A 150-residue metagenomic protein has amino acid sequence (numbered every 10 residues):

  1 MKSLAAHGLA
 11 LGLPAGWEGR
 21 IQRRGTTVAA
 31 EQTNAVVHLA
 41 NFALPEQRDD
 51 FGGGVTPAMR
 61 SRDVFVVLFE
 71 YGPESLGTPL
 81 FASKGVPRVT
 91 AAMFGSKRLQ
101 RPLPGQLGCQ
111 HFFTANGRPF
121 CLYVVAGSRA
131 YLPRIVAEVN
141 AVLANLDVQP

Functional and structural regions predicted by a protein language model:
M1-G12, I135: Short aromatic-glycine motifs in intrinsically disordered, low-complexity regions
G8-R24, V142-V148: Short conserved aromatic/hydrophobic patches within beta-strands of well-structured domains
E18-A137: Conserved polar/disulfide-associated segments of primarily extracytoplasmic proteins
A130-P150: Short flexible/disordered coil segments
